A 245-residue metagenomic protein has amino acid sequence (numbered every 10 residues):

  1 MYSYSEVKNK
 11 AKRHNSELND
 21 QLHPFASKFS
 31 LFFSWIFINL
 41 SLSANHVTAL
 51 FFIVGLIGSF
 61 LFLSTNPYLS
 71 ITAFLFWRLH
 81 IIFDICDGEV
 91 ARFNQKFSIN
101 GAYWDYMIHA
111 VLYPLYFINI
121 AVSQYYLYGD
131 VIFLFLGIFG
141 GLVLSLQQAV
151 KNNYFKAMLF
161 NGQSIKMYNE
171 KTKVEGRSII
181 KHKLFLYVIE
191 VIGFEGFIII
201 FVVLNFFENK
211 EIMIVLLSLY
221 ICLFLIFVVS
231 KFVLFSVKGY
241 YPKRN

Functional and structural regions predicted by a protein language model:
Y2-S34, Y106-N245: A feature for the membrane-embedded catalytic helix bundles of lipid/isoprenoid biosynthetic enzymes
I36-L42: Juxtamembrane segments of multi-pass membrane glycosylation machinery that transfer sugars from lipid-linked donors
N39, Y68, T72-L75, F93 (+3 more regions): Generic hydrophobic alpha-helical membrane-segment signal
A44-N100, F117, L136, M213-L216: Membrane-embedded alpha-helical segments that form the functional core of polytopic membrane enzymes, especially those
I99-M107: Membrane-interface alpha-helices at helix entry/exit sites of multi-pass transporters
